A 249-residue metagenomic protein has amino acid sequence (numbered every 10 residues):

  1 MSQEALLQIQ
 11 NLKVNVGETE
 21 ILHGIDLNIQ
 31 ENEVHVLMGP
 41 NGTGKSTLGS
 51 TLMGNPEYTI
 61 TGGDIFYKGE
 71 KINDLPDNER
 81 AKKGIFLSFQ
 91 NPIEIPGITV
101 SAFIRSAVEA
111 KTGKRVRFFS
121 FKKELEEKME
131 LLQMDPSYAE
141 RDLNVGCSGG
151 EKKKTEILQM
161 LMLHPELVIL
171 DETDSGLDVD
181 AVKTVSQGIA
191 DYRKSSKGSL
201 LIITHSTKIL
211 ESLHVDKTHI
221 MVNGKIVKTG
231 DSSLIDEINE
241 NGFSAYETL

Functional and structural regions predicted by a protein language model:
L7-I9, L22-G24, I29: Conserved structural motif at the start of ABC-family nucleotide-binding domains
T19-L22, E79: Short coil-to-beta microelement around the adenine-binding A-loop and adjacent beta1/P-loop entry of ABC ATPase
M38-P40: The feature captures the beta-strand-to-loop junction immediately N-terminal to the Walker
T59-T61, K71-F86, I238-N239: ABC ATPase NBD coupling module
N91, G97-K111, E124: Q-loop/switch helix immediately C-terminal to the Walker
M160-L161: ABC ATPase C-loop
E172-T173, D180: Walker B catalytic motif
K217, M221, K225-T248: Conserved beta-strand-loop-alpha-helix hinge in the C-terminal portion of ABC ATPase nucleotide-binding domains
